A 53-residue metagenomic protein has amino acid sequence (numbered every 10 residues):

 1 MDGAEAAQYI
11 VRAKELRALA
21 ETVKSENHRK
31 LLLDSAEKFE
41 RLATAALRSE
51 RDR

Functional and structural regions predicted by a protein language model:
M1-R53: Long, non-catalytic architectural segments outside compact domain cores
